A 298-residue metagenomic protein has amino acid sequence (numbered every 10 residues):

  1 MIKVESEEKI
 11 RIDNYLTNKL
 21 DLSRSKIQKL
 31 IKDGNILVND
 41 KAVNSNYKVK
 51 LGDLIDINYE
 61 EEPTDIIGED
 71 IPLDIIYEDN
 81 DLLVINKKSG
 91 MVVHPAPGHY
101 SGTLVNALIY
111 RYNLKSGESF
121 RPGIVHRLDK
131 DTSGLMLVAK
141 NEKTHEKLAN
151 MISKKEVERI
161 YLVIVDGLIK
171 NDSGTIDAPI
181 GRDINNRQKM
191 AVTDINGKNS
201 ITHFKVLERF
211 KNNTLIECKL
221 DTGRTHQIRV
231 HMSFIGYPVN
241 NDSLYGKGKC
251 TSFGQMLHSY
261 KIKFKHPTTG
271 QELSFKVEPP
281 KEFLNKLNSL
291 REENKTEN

Functional and structural regions predicted by a protein language model:
M1-K26, I195-K198, K211, D221 (+2 more regions): Pseudouridine synthases involved in rRNA/tRNA modification
M1-T175, P179, L284-S289: RNA pseudouridine synthases
N39-N44, N212-L215, K247: Short alpha-helix capping/helix-loop boundary micro-motifs
N44-K48, E217, G254: Short, surface-exposed secondary-structure edge patches
I66-D70, T193-T202, M256-L257: Short coil-to-beta-strand transition motifs
I75-I76, I180, F204-L207, F264: A structural signal for short hydrophobic beta-strand segments in well-ordered beta-sheet cores
N113, K170-N171, N185, R209-N212 (+1 more regions): Short, conserved beta-turn/loop elements at beta-strand boundaries and strand-helix junctions
Y161, G174, S200-T202, T214 (+1 more regions): Short beta-strand segments
